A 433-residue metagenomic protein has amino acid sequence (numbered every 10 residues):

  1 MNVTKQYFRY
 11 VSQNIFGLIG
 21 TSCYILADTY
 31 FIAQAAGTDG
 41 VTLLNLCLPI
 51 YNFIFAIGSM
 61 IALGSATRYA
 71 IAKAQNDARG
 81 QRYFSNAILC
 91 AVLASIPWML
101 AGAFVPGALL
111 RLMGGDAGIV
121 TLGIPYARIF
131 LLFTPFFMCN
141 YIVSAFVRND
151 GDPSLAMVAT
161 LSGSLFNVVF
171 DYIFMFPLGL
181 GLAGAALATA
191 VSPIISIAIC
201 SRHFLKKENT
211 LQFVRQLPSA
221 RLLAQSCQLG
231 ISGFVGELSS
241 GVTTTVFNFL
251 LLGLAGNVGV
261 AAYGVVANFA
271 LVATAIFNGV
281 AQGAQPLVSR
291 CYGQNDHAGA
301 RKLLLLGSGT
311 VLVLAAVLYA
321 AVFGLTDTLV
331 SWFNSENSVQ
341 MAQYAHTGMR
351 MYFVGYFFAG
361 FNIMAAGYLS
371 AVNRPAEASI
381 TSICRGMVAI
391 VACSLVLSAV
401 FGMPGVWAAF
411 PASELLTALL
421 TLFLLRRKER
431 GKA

Functional and structural regions predicted by a protein language model:
M1-I15, Y69-F133, P177-I231, V288-G355 (+1 more regions): Short alpha-helical transmembrane segments in multi-pass integral membrane proteins
N14-L63, T67, F130-F137, A224-R290 (+5 more regions): Transmembrane helix-bundle signature of multi-pass secondary active exporters and lipid flippases
L26, A35-T38, A72, N149-D150 (+5 more regions): Helix-loop interface residues and adjacent transmembrane-helix termini in multi-pass membrane transporters, primarily
T29, G102, A145, D171 (+8 more regions): Structural signal for membrane-spanning alpha-helices in multi-pass inner-membrane proteins, emphasizing helix cores
T29, T38-V41, P153, L182 (+4 more regions): Membrane-helix interface/capping residues of multi-pass secondary transporters
V41-I96, L100, F137-A156, A262-T326 (+1 more regions): Small-residue-rich hydrophobic transmembrane alpha-helices
F53-A56, N167-D171, I197-S201, L271-A275 (+3 more regions): Hydrophobic transmembrane alpha-helices of multi-pass small-molecule transporters
A62, I129-R148, A156-S164, A185-A198 (+4 more regions): Short runs within selected transmembrane alpha-helices of multi-pass transporters and secretion channels
